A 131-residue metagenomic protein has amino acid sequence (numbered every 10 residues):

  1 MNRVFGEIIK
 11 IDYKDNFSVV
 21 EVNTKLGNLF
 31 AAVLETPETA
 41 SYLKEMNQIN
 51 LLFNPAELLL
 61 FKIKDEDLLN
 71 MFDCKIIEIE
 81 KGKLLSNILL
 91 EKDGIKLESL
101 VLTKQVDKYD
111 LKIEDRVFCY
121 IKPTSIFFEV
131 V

Functional and structural regions predicted by a protein language model:
N2-F5, K10, E35-K75, K104-V131: Glycine/charge-rich catalytic "coupling/switch" loops of P-loop NTPases
I8, V20-V22, L51, I76 (+1 more regions): Hydrophobic beta-strand residues in large extracellular and virion-surface proteins
I11-F17, I79-L85: Short, conserved beta-turn/loop elements at beta-strand boundaries and strand-helix junctions
D15, T24-L26, F53, K83 (+2 more regions): A generic beta-sheet turn/junction motif
V19-K25, A32-V33, N87-D93, L100: Short, acidic/hydrophobic/Gly-rich beta-strand patch recurrent on exposed beta strands that often constitutes part
L29-F30, L59, L97-E98, F128: Short loop/beta submotifs within extracellular cysteine-rich repeat domains
E91-L111: Acidic- and glycine-rich mobile interface elements
